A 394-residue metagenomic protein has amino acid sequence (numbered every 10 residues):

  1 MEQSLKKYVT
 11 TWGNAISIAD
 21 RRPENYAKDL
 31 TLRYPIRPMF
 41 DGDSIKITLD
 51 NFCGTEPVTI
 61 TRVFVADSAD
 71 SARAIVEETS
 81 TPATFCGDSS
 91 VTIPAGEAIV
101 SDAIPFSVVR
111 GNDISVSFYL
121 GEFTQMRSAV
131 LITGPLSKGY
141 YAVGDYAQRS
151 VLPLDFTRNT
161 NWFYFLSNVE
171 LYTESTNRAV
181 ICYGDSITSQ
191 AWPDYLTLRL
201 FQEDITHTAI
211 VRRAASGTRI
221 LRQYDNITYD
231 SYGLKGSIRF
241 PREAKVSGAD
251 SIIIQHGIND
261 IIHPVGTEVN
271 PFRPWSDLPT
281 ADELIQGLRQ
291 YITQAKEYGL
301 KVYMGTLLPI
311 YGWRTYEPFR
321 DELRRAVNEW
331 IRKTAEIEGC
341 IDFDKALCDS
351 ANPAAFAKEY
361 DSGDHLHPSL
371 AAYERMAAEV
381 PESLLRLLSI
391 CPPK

Functional and structural regions predicted by a protein language model:
M1-Y183, T188-S189, Q202-T206, L385-K394: N-terminal secretory targeting modules
R33, P57, V63-A66, N168-V169 (+3 more regions): Conserved SGNH/GDSL esterase-like catalytic core that processes O-acyl groups on lipids and polysaccharides
V211-R213, Y303, I341: General small-molecule cofactor/ligand-binding pocket signal
H256, T306-L307: A cross-domain feature marking catalytic cores of carbohydrate-active enzymes and several ubiquitous metabolic/repair
I262, L307-K394: Catalytic His-Asp segment of secreted/periplasmic serine-dependent ester chemistry enzymes
L288-K296: Surface-exposed amphipathic alpha-helices with a cationic face
Y298-K301: A short helix->loop->beta-strand "cap" motif at the edges of active sites that frequently abuts
